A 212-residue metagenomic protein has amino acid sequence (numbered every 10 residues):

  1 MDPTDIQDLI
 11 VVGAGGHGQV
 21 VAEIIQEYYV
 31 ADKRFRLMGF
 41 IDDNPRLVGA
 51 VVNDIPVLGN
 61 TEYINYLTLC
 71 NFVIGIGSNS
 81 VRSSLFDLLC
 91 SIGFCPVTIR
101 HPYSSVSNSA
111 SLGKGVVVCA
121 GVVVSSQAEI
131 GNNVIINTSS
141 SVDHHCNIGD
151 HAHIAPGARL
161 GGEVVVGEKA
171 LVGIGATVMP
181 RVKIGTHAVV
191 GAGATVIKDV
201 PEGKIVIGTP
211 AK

Functional and structural regions predicted by a protein language model:
M1-V11, T138, N147-D150: Glycine/serine-rich loop-strand microenvironments at binding/catalytic pocket rims
P3-I25: Glycine-rich adenosine-cofactor-binding loop
D8-I10, R36-M38, T68-V73, P96 (+1 more regions): Short active-site oxyanion
Q19, E23, S83, K198: Alpha-helical elements of the RecA-like P-loop NTPase motor core of helicases
I25-Y29, L89: Active-site catalytic pocket residues across diverse enzymes, especially alpha/beta-hydrolases
Y28-G49: NAD(P)-binding Rossmann-fold cofactor-contacting core
P45-V106: Phosphate-bearing ligand-interacting subdomains that bind or position ATP/ADP/UDP/GDP/NAD(P) or nucleotide-linked
T98-K212: Structural signal for interior beta-strand "rungs" in well-ordered beta-sheet cores of soluble enzyme domains
